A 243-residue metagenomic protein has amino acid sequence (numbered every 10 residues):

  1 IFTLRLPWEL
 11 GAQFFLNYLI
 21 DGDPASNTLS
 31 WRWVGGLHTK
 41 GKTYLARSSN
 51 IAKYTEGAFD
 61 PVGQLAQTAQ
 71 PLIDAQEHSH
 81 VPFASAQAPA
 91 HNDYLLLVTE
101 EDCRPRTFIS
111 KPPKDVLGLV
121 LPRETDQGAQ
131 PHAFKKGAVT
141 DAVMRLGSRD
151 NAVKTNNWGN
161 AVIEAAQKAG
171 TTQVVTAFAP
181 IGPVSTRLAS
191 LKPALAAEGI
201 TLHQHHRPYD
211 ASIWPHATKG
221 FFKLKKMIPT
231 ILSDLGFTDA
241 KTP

Functional and structural regions predicted by a protein language model:
I1-T3, Q13-N17, R32: Contiguous, well-ordered alpha-helical segments that form the cores/surfaces of helical PPI scaffolds
T3, P7, N17-I20, P24-N27 (+1 more regions): Trp/Phe/Arg-rich N-terminal binding region typifying the photolyase-homology
N17-A75: C-terminal, helix-dominated tail/subdomain
